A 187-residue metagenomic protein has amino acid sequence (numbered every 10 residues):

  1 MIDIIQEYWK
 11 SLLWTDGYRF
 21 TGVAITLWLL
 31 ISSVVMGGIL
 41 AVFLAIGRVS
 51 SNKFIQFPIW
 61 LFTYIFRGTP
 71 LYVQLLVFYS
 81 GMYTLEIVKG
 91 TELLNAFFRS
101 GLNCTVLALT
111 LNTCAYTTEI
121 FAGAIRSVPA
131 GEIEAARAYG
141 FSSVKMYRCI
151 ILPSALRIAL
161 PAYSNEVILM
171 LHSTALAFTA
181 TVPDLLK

Functional and structural regions predicted by a protein language model:
M1-K187: Transmembrane alpha-helices and adjacent helix-loop boundaries
